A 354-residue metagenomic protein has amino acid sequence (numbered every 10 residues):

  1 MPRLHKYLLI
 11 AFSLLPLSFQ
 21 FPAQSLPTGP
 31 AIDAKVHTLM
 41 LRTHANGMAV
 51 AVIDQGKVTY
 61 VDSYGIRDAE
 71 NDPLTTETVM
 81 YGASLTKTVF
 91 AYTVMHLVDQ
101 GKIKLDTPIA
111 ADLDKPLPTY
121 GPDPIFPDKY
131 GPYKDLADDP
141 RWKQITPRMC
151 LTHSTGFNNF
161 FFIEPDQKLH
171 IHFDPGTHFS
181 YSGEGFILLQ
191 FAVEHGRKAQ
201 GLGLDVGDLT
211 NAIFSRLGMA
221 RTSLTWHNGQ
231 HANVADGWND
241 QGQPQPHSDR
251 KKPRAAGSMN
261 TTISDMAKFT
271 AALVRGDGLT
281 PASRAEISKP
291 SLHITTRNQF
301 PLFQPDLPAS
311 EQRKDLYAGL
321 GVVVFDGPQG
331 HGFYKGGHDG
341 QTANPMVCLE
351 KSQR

Functional and structural regions predicted by a protein language model:
M1-L9: Bacterial N-terminal signal peptides that target proteins for export
L9-S18: Bacterial N-terminal signal peptides
F21-A23: Sec/Tat signal peptide C-region and signal peptidase I cleavage site
L26-Y81, K102-K104, I125-F126, I163-F173 (+2 more regions): Short, conserved catalytic-motif segment at the N-terminal edge
L41-A49, E70-D123, Y130-R148, F173-E184 (+1 more regions): Short active-site loop at a secondary-structure junction that contains or immediately precedes the catalytic residue(s)
A45-M48, Q55, P147-R148, A220-R221 (+1 more regions): Loop/turn elements at helix/coil->beta-strand transitions in domains of secreted/extracellular proteins
Y120-G340: Short, surface-exposed loop or secondary-structure junction motifs that flank catalytic or metal-binding residues
F333-Y334, T342-K351: Short, surface-exposed beta-strand/loop micro-motifs that present aromatic residues
